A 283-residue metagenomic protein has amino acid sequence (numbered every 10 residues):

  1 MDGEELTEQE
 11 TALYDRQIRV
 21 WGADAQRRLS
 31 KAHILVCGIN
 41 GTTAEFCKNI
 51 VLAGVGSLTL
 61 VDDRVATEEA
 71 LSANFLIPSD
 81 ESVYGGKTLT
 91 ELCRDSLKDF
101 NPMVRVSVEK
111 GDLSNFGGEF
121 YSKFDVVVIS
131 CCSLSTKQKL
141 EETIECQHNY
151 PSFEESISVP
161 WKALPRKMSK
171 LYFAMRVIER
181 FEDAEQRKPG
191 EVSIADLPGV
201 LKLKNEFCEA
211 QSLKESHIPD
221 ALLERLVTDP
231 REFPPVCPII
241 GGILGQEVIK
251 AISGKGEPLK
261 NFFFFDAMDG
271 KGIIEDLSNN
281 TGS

Functional and structural regions predicted by a protein language model:
M1-S283: Adenine nucleotide-associated cytosolic modules
